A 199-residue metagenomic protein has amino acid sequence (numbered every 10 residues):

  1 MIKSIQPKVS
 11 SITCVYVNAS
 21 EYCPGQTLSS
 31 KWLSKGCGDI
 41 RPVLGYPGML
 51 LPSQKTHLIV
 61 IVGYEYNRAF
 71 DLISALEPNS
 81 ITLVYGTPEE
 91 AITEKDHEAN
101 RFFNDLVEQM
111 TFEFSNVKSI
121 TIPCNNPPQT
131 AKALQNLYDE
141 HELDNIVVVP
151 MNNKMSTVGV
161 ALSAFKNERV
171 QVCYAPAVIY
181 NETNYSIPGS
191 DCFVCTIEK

Functional and structural regions predicted by a protein language model:
M1-K199: Long, low-complexity, Lys/Arg-enriched
